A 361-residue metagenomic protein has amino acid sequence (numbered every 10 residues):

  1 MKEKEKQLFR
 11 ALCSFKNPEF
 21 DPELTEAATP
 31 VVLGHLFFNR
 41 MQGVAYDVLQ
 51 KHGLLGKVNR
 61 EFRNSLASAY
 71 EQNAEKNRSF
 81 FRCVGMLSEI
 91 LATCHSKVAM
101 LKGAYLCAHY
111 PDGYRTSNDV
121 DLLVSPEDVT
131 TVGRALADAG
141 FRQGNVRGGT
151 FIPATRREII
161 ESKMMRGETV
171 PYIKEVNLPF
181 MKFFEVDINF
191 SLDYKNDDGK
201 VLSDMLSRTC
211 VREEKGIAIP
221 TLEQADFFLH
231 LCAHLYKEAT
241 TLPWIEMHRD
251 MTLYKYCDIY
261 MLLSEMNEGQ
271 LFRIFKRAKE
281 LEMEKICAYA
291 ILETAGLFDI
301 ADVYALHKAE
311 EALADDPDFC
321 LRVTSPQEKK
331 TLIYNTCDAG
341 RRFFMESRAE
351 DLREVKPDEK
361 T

Functional and structural regions predicted by a protein language model:
M1-N118, V124-T361: Conserved NTP-donor binding/palm subdomain of two-metal-ion nucleotidyltransferases/polymerases, i.e., the charged
